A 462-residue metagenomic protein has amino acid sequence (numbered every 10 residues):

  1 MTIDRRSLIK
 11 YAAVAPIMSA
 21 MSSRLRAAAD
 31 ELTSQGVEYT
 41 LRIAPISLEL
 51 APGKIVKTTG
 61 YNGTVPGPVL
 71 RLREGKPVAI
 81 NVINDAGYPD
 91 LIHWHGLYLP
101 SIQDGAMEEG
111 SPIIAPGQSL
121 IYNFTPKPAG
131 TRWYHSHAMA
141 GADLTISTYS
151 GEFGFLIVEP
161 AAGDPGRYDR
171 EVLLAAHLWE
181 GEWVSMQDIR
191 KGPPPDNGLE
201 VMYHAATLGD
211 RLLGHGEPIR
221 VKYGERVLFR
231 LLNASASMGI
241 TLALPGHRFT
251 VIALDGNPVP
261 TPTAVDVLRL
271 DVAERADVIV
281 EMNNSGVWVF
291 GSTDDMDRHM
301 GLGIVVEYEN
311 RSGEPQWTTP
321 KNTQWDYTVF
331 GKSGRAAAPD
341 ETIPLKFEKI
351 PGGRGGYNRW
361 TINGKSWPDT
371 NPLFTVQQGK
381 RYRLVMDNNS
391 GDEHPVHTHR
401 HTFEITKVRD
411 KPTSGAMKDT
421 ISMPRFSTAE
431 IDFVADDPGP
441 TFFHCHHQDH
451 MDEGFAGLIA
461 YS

Functional and structural regions predicted by a protein language model:
M1-P16: N-terminal secretory signal peptides and thylakoid transit peptides that target proteins across membranes
Y11, S19, L25-T40, T148-G181 (+3 more regions): Extended terminal and domain-junction accessory segments
P16, A28-L97: A long-range scaffold signal marking pre-active-site subdomains of enzyme folds
I55-R71, L208-P218, G356-Q378: N-terminal edge beta-strand
V65, L70, G96-P128, G214-E217 (+3 more regions): Extracytoplasmic beta-sandwich strand-turn segments characteristic of Greek-key/jelly-roll folds
V82-A86, N233, M386-S390: Asparagine-centered strand-capping/turn motif at beta-strand->loop junctions
Y122-E159: Hydrophobic or amphipathic alpha-helical targeting/insertion segments
R170-E225, L232-S235, W360-T361, K365: Acidic-aromatic/histidine active-site loop/patch
